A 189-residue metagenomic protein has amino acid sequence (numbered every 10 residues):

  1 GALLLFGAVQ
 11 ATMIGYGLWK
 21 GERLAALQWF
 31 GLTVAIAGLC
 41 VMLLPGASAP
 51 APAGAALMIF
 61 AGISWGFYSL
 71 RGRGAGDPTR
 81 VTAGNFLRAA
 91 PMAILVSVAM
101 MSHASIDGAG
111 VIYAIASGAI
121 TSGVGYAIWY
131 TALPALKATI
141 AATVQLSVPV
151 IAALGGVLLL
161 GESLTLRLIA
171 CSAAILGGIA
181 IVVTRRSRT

Functional and structural regions predicted by a protein language model:
G1-A2, F6, I14, V34-A37 (+2 more regions): Specific transmembrane alpha-helical segments of multi-pass solute transporters/efflux pumps, especially DMT/EamA
G1-G21, A61, A138-V157: Specific alpha-helical transmembrane segments that line the substrate/conduction pathway and gating interfaces
G1-L4, A26-W29, A83-L87, T139-V144 (+1 more regions): Signature of the 12-TM Major Facilitator Superfamily
L5, F67-D77, A127-L136, V144: Juxtamembrane C-cap of transmembrane helices in multi-pass membrane transport proteins
Q10-I14, L43, W65-L70, A114 (+2 more regions): Residues that mark transmembrane-helix kinks and helix-interface sites in multi-pass secondary transporters
L18-L24, A75, V81, A132 (+2 more regions): Hydrophobic/aromatic residues within transmembrane alpha-helices of multi-pass small-molecule transporters
L24-L44, A61-I63, P91-I94, G155 (+1 more regions): Hydrophobic transmembrane alpha-helices of multi-pass small-molecule transport proteins
Q28-V34, A53-F60, S64, R71-G123 (+2 more regions): Hydrophobic alpha-helical transmembrane segments of multi-pass integral membrane proteins, especially transporters
